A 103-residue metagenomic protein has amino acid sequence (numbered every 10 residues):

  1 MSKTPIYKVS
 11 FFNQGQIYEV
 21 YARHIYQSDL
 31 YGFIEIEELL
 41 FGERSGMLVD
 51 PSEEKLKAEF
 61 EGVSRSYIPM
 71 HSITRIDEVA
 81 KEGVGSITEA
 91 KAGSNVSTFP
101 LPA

Functional and structural regions predicted by a protein language model:
M1-A103: Eukaryotic intrinsically disordered, low-complexity regulatory linkers and tails enriched in Ser/Thr/Pro
